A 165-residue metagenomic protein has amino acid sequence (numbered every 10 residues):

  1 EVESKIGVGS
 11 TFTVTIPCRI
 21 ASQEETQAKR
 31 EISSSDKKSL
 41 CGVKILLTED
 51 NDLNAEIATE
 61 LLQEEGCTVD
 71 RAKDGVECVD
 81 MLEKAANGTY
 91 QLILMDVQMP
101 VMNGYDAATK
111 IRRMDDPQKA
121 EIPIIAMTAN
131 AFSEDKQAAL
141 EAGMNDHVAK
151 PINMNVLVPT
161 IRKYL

Functional and structural regions predicted by a protein language model:
E1-L165: C-terminal compact regulatory domains
